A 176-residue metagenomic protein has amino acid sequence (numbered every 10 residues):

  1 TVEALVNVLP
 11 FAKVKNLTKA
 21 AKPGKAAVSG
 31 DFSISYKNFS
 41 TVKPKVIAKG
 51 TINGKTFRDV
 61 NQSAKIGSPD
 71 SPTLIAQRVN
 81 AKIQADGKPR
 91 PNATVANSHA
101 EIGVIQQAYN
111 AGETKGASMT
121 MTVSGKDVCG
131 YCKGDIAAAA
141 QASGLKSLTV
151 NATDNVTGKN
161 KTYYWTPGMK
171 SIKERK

Functional and structural regions predicted by a protein language model:
T1-A26: Hydrophobic, membrane-inserting alpha-helical segments
G24-K176: Zinc-dependent deaminase catalytic domain
